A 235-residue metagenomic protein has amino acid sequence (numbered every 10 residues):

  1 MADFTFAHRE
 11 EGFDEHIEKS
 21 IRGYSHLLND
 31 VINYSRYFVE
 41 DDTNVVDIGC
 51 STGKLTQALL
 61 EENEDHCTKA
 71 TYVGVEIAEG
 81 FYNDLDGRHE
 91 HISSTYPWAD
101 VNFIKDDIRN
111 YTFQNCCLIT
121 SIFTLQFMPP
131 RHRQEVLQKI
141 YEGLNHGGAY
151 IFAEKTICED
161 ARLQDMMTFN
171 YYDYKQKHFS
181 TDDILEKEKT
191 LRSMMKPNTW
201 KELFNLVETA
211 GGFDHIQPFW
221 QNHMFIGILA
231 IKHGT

Functional and structural regions predicted by a protein language model:
M1-G12: N-terminal, positively charged/glycine-rich alpha-helical extensions of SAM-dependent methyltransferases
G23-D41: Conserved alpha-helix/loop element of class I SAM-dependent methyltransferases that forms part of the SAM/SAH-binding
V46, G53-R109: Class I SAM-dependent methyltransferase SAM/SAH-binding core
T120: A conserved beta-strand element that flanks and buttresses the S-adenosyl-L-methionine
Q134-H146: A short glycine-rich, Lys/Arg-flanked "PGG" loop and its adjoining helix->strand segment in the class I
G147-K155: Conserved beta-strand signature within the Rossmann-like core of class I S-adenosyl-L-methionine
T156-L206: C-terminal alpha-helical "lid/dimerization" subdomain adjacent to the S-adenosyl-L-methionine
G211-T235: Core SAM-dependent methyltransferase catalytic element
